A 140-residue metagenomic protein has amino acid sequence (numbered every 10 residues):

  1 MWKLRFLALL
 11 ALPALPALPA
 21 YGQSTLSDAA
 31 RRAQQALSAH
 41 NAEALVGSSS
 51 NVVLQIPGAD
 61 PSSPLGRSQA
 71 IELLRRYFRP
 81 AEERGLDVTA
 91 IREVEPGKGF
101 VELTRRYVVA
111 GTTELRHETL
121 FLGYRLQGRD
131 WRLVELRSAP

Functional and structural regions predicted by a protein language model:
W2-L4, L9-L12, L18-A39, G47 (+1 more regions): Short, low-complexity N-terminal intrinsically disordered segments enriched in polar/charged residues
S27-R31, I56, G85: Residue-level signal for cytosolic alpha-helical hairpin/rod architecture
H40, I91-K98, Y124-D130: A short, structured loop/turn motif at beta-sheet edges
N41-V53: Short, well-ordered alpha-helical segments enriched in acidic and aromatic residues
L54-P64: A short gly/proline-enriched turn/hairpin at secondary-structure junctions
P61, Y107-V109, A139-P140: Solvent-exposed loop/turn segments at secondary-structure junctions within structured extracellular/periplasmic domains
Q69-T112: Surface-exposed, charged secondary-structure patches
E114-P140: Short beta-strand edge/turn micro-motifs at domain boundaries
